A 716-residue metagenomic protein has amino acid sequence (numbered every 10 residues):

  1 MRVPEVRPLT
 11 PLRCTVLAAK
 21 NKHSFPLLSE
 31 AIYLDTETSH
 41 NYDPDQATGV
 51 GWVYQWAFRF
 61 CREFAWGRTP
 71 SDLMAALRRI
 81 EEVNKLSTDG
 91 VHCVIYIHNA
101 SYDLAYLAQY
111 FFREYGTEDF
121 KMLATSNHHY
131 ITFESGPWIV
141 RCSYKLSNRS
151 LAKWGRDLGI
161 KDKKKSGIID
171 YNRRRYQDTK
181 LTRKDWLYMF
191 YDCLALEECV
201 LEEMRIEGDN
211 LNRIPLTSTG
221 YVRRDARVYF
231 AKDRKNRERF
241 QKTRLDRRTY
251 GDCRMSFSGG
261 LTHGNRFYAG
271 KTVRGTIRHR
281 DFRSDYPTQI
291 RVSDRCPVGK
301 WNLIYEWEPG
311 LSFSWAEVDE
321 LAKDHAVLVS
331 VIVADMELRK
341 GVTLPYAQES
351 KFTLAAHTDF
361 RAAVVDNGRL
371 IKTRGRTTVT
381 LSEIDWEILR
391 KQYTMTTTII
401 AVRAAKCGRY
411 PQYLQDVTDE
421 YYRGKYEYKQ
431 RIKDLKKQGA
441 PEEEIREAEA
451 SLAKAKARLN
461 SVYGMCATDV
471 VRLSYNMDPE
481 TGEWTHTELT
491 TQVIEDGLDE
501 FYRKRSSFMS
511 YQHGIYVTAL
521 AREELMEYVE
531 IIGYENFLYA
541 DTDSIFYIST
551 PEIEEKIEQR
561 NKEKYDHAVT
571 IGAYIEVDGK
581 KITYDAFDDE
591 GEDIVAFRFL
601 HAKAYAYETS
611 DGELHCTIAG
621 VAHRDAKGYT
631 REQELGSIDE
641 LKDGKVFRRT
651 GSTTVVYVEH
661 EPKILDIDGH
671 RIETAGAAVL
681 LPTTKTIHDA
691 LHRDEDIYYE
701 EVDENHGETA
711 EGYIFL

Functional and structural regions predicted by a protein language model:
M1-C14: Polybasic, low-complexity terminal segments and linkers that are predominantly intrinsically disordered and enriched
R2-E5, A19, S24, A31-Y33 (+2 more regions): Conserved acidic
S39: Conserved Rossmann-like nucleotide-cofactor binding loop
